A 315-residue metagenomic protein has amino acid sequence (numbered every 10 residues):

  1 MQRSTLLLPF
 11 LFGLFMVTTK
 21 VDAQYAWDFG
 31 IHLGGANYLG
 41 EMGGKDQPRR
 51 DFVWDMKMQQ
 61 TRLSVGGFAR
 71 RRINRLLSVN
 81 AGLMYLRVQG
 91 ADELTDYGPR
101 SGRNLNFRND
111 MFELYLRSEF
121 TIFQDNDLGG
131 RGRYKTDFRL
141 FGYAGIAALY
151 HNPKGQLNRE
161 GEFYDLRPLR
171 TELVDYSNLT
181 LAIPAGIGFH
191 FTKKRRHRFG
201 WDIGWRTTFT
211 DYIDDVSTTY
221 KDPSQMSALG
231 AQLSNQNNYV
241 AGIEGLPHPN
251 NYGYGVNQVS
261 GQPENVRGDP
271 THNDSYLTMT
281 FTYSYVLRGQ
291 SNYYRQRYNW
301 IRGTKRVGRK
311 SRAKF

Functional and structural regions predicted by a protein language model:
Y25, Q59-L63, D110-L114, F138 (+2 more regions): Residues that define the transmembrane beta-barrel architecture of outer-membrane proteins
I31-G35, G67-R71, L116-F120, A144-A148 (+3 more regions): Residues on the lipid-exposed face of transmembrane beta-strands in outer-membrane beta-barrel proteins
A36-G40, G82, L86-G90, F123 (+3 more regions): Structural signature of outer-membrane beta-barrel domains
A36-S64, F68: Surface-exposed strand-loop-strand hairpins of Gram-negative outer-membrane beta-barrel proteins
L39, L76-V79, D125-N126, R195-F199 (+1 more regions): Repeated loop/turn-to-beta-strand initiation elements of outer-membrane beta-barrel proteins
R50-D55, P99-F107, G129-G130, P168-D175 (+1 more regions): Extracellular loop and loop/strand-boundary signature of outer-membrane beta-barrel proteins
R75-L77, L83-R159: Gram-negative (and chloroplast) outer-membrane scaffold detector with strong preference for beta-barrel transmembrane
K194-F315: Predominantly the C-terminal beta-signal and adjacent terminal strand-loop region of outer-membrane beta-barrel
